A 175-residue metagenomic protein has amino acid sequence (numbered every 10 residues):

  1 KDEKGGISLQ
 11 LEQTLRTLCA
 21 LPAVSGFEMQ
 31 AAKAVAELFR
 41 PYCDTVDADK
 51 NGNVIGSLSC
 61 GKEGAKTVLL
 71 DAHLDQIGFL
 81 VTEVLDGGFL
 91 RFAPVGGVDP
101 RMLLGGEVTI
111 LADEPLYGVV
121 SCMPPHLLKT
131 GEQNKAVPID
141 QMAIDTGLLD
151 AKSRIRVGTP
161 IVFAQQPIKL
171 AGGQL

Functional and structural regions predicted by a protein language model:
K1-L175: N-terminal hydrophobic/helix-forming segments and targeting peptides
